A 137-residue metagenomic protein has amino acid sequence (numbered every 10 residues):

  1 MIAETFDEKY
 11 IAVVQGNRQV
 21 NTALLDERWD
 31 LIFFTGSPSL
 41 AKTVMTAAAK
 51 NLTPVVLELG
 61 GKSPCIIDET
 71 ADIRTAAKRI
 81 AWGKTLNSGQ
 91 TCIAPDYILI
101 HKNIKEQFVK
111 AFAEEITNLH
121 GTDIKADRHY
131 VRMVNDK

Functional and structural regions predicted by a protein language model:
M1-Q19: PLP-dependent aminotransferase-like
R28: Conserved functional loop/turn residues at catalytic and ligand-binding sites
L31, S37-K137: ALDH superfamily catalytic-core signature
